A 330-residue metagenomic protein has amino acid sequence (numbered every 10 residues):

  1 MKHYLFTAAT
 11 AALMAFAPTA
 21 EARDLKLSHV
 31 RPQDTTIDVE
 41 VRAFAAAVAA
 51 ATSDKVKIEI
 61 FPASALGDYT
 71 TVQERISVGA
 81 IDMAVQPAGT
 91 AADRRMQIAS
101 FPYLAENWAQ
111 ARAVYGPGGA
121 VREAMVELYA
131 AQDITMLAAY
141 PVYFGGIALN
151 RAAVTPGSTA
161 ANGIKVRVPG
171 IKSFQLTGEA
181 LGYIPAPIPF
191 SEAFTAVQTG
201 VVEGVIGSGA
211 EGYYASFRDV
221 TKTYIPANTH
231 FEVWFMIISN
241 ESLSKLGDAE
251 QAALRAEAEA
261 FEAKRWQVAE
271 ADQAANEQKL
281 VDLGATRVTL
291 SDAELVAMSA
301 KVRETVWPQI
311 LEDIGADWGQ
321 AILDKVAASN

Functional and structural regions predicted by a protein language model:
M1-Y4: Positively charged n-region of N-terminal signal peptides that target proteins for export
T7, R23-R112, E127-A130, T135-N330: N-terminal secretory/targeting leader peptides
T7-A15: Bacterial N-terminal signal peptides
F16-A22: Sec/Tat signal peptide C-region and signal peptidase I cleavage site
Y115-L128: Signature of the catalytic double-stranded beta-helix
